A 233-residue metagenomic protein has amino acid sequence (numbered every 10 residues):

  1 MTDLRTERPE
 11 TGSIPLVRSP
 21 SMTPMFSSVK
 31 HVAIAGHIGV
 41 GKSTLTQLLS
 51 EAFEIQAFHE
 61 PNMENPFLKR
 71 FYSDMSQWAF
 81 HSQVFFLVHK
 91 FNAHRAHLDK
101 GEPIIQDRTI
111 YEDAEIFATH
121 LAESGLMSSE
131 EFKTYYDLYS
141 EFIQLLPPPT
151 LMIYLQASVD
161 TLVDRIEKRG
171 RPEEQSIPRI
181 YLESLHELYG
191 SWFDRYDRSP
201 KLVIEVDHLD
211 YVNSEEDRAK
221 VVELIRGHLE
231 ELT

Functional and structural regions predicted by a protein language model:
I34: Hydrophobic anchor at the beta1->P-loop junction of P-loop NTPases
H37: P-loop (Walker A) phosphate-binding loop of NTP-binding proteins
K42: Conserved lysine of the Walker
E51-H89: Conserved substrate/cofactor phosphate-moiety recognition/catalytic segment in nucleotide-dependent phosphotransferases
W78, S82-P147: Glycine-rich phosphate-binding loop used to anchor ATP phosphates in small-molecule kinases, encompassing both
I116-G190: A glycine- and Lys/Arg-enriched "phosphate-lid" helix/loop adjacent to the NTP-binding pocket of small-molecule kinases
V163-T233: NTP-dependent small-molecule kinase module
